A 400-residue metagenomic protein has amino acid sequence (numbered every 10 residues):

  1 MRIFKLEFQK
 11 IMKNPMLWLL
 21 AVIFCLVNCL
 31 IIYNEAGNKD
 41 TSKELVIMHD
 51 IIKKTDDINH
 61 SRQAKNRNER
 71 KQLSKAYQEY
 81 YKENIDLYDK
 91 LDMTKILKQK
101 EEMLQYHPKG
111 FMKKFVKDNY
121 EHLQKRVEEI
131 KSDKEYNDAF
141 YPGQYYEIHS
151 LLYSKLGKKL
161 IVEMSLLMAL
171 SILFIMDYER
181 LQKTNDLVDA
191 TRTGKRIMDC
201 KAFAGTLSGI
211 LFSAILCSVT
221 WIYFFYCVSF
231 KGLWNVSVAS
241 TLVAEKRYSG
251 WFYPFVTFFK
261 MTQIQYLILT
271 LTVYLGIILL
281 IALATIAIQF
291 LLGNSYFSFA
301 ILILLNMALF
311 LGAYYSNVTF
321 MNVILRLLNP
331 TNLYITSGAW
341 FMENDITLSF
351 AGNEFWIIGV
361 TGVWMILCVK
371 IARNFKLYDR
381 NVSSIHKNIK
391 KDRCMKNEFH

Functional and structural regions predicted by a protein language model:
M1-M12, E398: A short amphipathic helical element positioned immediately N-terminal to and/or at the very start of a transmembrane
F8-I23, Y296: Membrane-interface helix starts
L17, F24, I31, L269 (+2 more regions): Alpha-helical transmembrane segments of multi-pass membrane transporters/translocases
A21-C25, Y296-L309, R326-L328: Central hydrophobic cores of alpha-helical transmembrane segments in multi-pass integral membrane proteins
L26-H60, P108, F115-E179, C200-L291 (+2 more regions): Secretory targeting signals
N59-Y141: Long, solvent-exposed extracytoplasmic domains/loops
V188-K195: Short helix-to-coil transition segments within interhelical loops that connect adjacent transmembrane helices
